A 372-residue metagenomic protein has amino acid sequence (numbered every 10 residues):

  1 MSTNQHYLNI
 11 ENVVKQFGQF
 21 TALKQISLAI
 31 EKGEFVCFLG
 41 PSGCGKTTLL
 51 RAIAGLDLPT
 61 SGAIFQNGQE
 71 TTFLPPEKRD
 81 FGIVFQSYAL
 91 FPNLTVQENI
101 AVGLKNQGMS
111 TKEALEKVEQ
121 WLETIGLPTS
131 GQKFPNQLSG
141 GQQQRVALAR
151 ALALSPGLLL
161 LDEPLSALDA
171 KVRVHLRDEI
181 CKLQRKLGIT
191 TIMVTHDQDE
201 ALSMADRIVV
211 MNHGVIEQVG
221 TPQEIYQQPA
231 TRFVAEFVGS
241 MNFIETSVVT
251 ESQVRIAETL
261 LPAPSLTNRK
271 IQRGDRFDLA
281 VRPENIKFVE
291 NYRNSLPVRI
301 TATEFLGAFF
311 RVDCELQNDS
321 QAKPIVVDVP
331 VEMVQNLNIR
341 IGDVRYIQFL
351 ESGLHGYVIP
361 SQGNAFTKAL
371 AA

Functional and structural regions predicted by a protein language model:
F35, P76-F233: ABC ATPase nucleotide-binding domains
L39-P41: The feature captures the beta-strand-to-loop junction immediately N-terminal to the Walker
T47-L50, V146: ABC ATPase nucleotide-binding domain helices that frame the ATP-binding cleft
A54: Helix-to-loop junction immediately C-terminal to a conserved catalytic motif
G62-E70: Conserved ABC transporter NBD signature motif
M241, E251-A372: Non-catalytic connector elements of ABC transporters
